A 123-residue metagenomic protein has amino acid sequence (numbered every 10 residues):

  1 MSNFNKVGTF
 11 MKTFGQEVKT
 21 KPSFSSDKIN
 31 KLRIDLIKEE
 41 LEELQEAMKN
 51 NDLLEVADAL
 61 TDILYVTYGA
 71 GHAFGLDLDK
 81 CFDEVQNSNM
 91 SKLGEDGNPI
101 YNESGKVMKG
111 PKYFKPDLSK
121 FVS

Functional and structural regions predicted by a protein language model:
M1-L60, L64-S123: Flexible "arm" and connector segments at domain edges
